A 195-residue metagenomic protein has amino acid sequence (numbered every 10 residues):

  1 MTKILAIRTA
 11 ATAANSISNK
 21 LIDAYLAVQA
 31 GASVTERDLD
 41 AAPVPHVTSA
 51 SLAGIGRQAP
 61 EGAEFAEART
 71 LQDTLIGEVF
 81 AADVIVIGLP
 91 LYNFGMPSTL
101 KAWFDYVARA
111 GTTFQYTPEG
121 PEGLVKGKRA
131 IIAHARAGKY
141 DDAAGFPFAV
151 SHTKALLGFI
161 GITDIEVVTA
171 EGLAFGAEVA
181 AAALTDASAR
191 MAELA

Functional and structural regions predicted by a protein language model:
M1-L89, F94-D105, R109, A189-A195: N-terminal beta1-alpha1-beta2 submodule of the flavodoxin-like/Rossmannoid cofactor-binding fold
K3, S33, K128-A130, T163-D164: Residues at the starts of beta-strands that form the adenosine-phosphate
A13, P43, K139, A174-G176: Flexible, glycine-rich phosphate/dinucleotide-binding loops and adjacent beta-alpha linkers at cofactor/substrate
R37, A133, V168: Hydrophobic residues at beta-strand termini and immediately following loops that shape nucleotide-binding pockets
S51-I55, A133, A183-T185: Short, hinge-like loop/turn segments at secondary-structure boundaries
D105-E119: Conserved nucleotide-sugar donor-interacting segment of glycosyltransferase catalytic cores, predominantly GT-B
Y116-I160: Short, glycine-/small-residue-rich phosphate/pyrophosphate-handling segment
D142-A195: Glycine-rich phosphate/pyrophosphate-binding loop and the adjoining helix
